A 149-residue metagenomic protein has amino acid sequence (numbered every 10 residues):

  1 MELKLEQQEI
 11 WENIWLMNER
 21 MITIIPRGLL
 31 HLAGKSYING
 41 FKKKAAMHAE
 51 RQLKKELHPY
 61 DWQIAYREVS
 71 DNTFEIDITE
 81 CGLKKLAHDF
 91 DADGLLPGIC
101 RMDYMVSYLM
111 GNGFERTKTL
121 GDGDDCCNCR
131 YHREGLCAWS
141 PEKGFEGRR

Functional and structural regions predicted by a protein language model:
M1-F90: Amphipathic interaction/junction segments at domain boundaries or subunit interfaces
D61, A65-L96, Y104-R149: Short terminal or interdomain "cap/linker" segment that borders an active site or interface and mediates
